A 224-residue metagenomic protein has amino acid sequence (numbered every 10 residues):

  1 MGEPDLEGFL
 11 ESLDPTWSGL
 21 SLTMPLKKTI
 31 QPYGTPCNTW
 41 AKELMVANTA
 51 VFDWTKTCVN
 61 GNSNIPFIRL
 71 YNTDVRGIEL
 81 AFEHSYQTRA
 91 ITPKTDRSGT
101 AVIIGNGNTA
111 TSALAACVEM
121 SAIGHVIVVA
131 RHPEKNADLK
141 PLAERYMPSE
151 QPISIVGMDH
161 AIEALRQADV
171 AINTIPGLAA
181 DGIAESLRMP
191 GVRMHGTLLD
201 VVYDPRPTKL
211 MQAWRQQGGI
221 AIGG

Functional and structural regions predicted by a protein language model:
M1-T88: Phosphate/diphosphate ligand-binding glycine-rich loop within oxidoreductases
T23-T29, T109, P176-A179, D204: Short glycine-rich anion-binding loops that position phosphate/pyrophosphate groups of nucleotides and phosphorylated
N72-V75, F82, Y86, A90-E119 (+1 more regions): Glycine-rich adenosine-cofactor-binding loop
K94-R97, E119-A122, S186-G196: Short, conserved loop/helix-junction motifs that constitute active-site signature segments in enzyme catalytic cores
E119-H125, Q217-I220: Conserved S-adenosyl-L-methionine
A122-M147: NAD(P)-binding Rossmann-fold cofactor-contacting core
P148-G223: Rossmann-like adenosine-cofactor binding region
